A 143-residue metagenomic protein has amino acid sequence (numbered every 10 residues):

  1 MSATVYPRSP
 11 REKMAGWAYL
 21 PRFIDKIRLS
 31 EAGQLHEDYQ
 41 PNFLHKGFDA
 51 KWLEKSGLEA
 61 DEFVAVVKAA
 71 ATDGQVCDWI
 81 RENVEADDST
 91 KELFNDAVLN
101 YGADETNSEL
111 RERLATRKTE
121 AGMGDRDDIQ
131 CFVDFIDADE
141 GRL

Functional and structural regions predicted by a protein language model:
S2-Y39, N100-L143: Polar/charged low-complexity regulatory segments
E12, G16, A32, H45 (+5 more regions): Short linear sequence motifs
D25, L58-D61, S89: Generic structural signal for well-ordered, non-membrane alpha-helices
L35-I80: Amphipathic alpha-helical packing elements
L44, V64, N95, V133-I136: Compositionally biased, low-structure terminal segments
F63, V67-E120: Amphipathic protein-protein interaction modules
